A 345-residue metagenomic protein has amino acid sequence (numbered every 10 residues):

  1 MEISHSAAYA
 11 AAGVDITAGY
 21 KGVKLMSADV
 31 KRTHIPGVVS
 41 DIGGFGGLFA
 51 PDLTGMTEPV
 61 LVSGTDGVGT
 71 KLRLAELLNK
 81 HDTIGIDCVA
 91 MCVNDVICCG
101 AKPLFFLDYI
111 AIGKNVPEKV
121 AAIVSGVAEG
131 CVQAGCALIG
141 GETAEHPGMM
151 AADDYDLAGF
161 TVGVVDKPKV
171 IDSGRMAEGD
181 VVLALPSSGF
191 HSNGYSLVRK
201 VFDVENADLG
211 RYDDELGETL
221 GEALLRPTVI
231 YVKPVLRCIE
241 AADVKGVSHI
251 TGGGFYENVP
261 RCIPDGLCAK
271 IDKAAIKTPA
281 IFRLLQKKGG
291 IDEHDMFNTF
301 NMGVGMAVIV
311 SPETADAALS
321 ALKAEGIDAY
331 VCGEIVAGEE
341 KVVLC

Functional and structural regions predicted by a protein language model:
E2-A12, K119-A137, M150-L157, D208-L209 (+2 more regions): Glycine-/charge-enriched secondary-structure boundary and capping motifs
E2-G37: N-terminal amphipathic/basic leader segments beginning at the initiator methionine
D15, D66, G179, H249 (+1 more regions): Residue-level signature of catalytic and energy-coupling elements of molecular machines, predominantly ATP/GTP-dependent
G22, M26, L48, C92-V93 (+5 more regions): Buried hydrophobic packing segments
V23, A121-V124, Y195: Hydrophobic face of alpha-helices
A28-S188: Glycine-rich phosphate/pyrophosphate-binding loop regions near the starts of catalytic domains
L53-T54, G67-V68, V162-D166, S188-F190 (+4 more regions): Short, glycine-/Ser/Thr-/acidic-enriched flexible segments
D156, K169-L216, L220: Short, acidic (Asp/Glu-rich) active-site segment that either coordinates a divalent metal cofactor
